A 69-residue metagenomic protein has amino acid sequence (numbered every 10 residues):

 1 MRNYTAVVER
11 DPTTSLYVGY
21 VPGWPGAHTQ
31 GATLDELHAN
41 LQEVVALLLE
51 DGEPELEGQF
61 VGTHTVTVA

Functional and structural regions predicted by a protein language model:
M1-V7, P12-T13, D35-A69: Short, charged, surface-exposed hinge/linker loops at domain edges that act as mobile lids or interdomain connectors
T5, E9-H28: A short, structured beta-strand/loop element
